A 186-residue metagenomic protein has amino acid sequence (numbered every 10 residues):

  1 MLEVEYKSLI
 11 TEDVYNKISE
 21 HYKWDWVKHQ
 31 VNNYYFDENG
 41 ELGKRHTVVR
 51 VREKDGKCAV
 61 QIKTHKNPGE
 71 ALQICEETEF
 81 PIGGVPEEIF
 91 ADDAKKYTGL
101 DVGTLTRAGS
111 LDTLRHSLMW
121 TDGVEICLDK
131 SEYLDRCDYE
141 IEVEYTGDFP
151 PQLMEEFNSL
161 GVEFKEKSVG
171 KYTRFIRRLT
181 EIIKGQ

Functional and structural regions predicted by a protein language model:
M1-Q186: Phosphate-end processing signature that detects enzymes handling 5′-triphosphorylated RNA and polyphosphate
